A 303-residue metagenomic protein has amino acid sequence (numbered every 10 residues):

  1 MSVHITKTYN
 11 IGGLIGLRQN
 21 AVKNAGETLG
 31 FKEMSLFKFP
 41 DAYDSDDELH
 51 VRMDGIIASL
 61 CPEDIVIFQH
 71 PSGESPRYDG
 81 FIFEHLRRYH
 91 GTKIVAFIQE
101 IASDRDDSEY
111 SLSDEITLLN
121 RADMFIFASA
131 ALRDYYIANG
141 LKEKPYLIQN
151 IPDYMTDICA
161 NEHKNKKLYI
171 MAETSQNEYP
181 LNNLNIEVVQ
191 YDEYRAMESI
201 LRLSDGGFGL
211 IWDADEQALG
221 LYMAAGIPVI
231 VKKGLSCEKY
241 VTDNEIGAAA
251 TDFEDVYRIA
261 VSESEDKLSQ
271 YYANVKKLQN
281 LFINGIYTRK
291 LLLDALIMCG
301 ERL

Functional and structural regions predicted by a protein language model:
M1-S75, Y89, K93, C237: N-terminal pre-catalytic "stem/leader" segment of glycosyltransferase-like enzymes
G73, I94-E109: A short, histidine- and acid-enriched strand-loop-helix "catalytic/donor-clamping" loop that lines the nucleotide-sugar
E84-G91, S108-F125: Membrane-proximal helix-turn-helix segments that form the acceptor-binding/catalytic region of lipid-linked
D123-I158: Donor nucleotide-sugar binding/catalytic pocket of nucleotide-sugar-dependent glycosyltransferases
Y154-R202: Conserved catalytic-core segment of nucleotide-activated headgroup transferases in glycan assembly
L210-I211, A224, P228-V231: Short hydrophobic beta-strand element within catalytic cores of glycosyltransferases and related nucleotide-activated
G234-N244: Short acidic/histidine- and often glycine-rich active-site loop of Leloir-type glycosyltransferases that engages
T251-V261, E265-L303: A charged, aromatic-enriched C-terminal amphipathic alpha-helix characteristic of glycosyltransferases across folds
